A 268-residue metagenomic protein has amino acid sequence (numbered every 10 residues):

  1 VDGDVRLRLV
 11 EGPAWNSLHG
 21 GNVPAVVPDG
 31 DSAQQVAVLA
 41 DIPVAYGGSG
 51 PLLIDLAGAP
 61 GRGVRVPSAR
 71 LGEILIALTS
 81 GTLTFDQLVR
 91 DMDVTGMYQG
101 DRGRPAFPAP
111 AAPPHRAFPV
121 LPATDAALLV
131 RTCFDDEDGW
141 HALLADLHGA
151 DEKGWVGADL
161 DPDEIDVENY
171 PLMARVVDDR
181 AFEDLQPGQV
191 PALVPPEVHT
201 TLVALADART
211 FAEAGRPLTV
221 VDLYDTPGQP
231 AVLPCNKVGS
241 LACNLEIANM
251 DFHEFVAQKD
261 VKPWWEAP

Functional and structural regions predicted by a protein language model:
V1-P67, P108-L233: Extended, charge-biased low-complexity segments that typically form long amphipathic alpha-helices/coiled-coils
G48, D55-P119, E213-P268: Acidic, proline/glycine-rich low-complexity IDRs
